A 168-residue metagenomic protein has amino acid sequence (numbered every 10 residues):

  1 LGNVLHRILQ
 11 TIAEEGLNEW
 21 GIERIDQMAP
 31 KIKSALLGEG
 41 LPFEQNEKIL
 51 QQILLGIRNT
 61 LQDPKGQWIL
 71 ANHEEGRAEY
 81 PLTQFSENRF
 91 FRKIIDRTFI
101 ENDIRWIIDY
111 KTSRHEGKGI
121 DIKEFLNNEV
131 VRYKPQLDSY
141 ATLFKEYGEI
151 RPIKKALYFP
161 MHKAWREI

Functional and structural regions predicted by a protein language model:
L1-E87: A non-catalytic, helix-rich entry segment at domain boundaries
L1-L5, F85-D138, T142-F144: Non-catalytic protein-protein interaction segments used by genome-maintenance enzymes to assemble and couple activities
I12-E14, W20-G21, W68-I69, R97 (+3 more regions): Tryptophan-centered motif/residue detector
E15-G16, K118-I120, E167-I168: Short conserved micro-motifs at the rims of enzyme active sites and ligand-binding pockets
H73-R77, R92-I95, K134, P152-I153: Active-site lining segments that contact anionic ligands and/or coordinate catalytic metals
P81-T83, T98, A156: Residue-level detector of beta-strand face positions
E149-I168: Substrate-binding beta-hairpin/strand module that engages nucleic acids
